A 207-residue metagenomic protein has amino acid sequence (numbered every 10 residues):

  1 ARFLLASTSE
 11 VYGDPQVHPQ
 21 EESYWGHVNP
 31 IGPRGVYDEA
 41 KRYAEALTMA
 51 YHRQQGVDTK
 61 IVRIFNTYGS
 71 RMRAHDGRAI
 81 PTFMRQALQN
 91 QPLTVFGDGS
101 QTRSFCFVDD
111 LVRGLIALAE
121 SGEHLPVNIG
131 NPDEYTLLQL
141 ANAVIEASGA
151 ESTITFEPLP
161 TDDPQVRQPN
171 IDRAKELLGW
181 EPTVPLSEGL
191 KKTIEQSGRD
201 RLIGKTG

Functional and structural regions predicted by a protein language model:
A1-T67, A87, D109, L115 (+2 more regions): N-terminal Rossmann-like NAD(P)+-binding domain of SDR-like oxidoreductases, especially those catalyzing
P15-H18, R73-H75, L140-A141, V166-R167: Short aromatic-enriched loop/helix-cap "lid" or pocket-rim segments at secondary-structure transitions that line
H18-Q20, M72, V95, I154: Short clusters of hydrophobic/aromatic residues that line enzyme substrate/ligand-binding pockets
V36, A44, D76, L137 (+1 more regions): Conserved donor sugar-nucleotide recognition element shared by glycan-biosynthetic enzymes
N66, R85-G207: C-terminal substrate-binding subdomain of Rossmann-fold SDR/epimerase-dehydratase oxidoreductases
M72-D76, S104-F107: Nucleotide-sugar-dependent glycosyltransferase donor-binding/catalytic pocket residues
